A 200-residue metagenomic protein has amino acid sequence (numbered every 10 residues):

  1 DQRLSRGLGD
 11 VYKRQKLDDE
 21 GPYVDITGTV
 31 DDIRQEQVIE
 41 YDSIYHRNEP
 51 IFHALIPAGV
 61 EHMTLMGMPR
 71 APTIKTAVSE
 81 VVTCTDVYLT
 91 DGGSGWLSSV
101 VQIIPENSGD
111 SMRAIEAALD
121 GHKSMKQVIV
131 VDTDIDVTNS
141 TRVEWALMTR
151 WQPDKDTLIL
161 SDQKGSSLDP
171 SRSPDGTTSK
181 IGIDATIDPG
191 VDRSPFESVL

Functional and structural regions predicted by a protein language model:
D1-Y12: Single conserved hydrophobic/aromatic residue that forms the stacking wall/gate of nucleotide- or nucleobase-binding
K16-G21, E49-H53, N139: Short helix/loop capping segments that flank catalytic or ligand/cofactor-binding pockets
D18-H46, P57-M63: Extended active-site and interfacial segments that coordinate phosphate-rich ligands in large catalytic machineries
G28-R34, V60-M68, V101-I104, S108 (+2 more regions): Hydrophobic alpha-helical scaffolding
T29, I44-N48, A77, V81 (+2 more regions): Change "in soluble alpha/beta enzymes" to "in soluble alpha/beta proteins
P69-V81, E106-I115: Short amphipathic alpha-helix segments
T90-L200: Membrane-interface helix/loop boundary segments of multi-pass membrane proteins
